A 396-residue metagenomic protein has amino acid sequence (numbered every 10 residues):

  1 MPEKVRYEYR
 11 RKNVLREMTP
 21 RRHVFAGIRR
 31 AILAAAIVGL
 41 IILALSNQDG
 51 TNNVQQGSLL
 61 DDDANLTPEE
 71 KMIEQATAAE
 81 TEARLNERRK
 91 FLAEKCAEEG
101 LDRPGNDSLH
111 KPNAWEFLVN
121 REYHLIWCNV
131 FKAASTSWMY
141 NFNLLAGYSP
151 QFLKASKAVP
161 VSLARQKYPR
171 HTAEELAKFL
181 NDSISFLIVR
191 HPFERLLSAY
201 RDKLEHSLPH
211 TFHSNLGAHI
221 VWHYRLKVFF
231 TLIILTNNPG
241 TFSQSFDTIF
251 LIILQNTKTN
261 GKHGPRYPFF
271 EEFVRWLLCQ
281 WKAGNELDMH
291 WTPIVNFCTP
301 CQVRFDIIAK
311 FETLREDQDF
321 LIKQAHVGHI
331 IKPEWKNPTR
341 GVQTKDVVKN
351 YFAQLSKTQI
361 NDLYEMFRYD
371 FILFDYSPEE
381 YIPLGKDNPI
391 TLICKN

Functional and structural regions predicted by a protein language model:
P2-N396: Membrane-interface amphipathic segments in extracytoplasmic regions
